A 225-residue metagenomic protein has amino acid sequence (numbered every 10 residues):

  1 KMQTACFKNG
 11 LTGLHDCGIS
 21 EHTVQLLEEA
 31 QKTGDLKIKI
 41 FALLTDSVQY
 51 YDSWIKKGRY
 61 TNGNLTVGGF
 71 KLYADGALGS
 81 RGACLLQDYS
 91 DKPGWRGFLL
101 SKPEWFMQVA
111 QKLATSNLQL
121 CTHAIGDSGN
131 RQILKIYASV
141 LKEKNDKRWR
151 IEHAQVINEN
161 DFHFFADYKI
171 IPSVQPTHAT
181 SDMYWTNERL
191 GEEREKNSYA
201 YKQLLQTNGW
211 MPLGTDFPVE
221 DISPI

Functional and structural regions predicted by a protein language model:
K1, A5-N9: Metal- or metallocofactor-binding catalytic centers and their adjacent structured scaffolds across diverse enzyme
K1, K57-R59, P93-G94, L141-N145: Short, glycine- and charge-enriched coil/turn segments that flank and shape catalytic ligand pockets
T12-G13: Short acidic/polar active-site loop segments enriched in Thr and Asp
D16, D75, D216: Acidic active-site catalytic centers that drive phospho-/nucleotidyl reactions and related ester hydrolyses
D16-C17, H153: Short His-Asn-centered micro-motif
S20-D127, R131, K135, F164-I171 (+1 more regions): Metal-coordinating catalytic core of metallo-dependent amide/deamination hydrolases
D46-D52, E152-E159: Active-site glycine- and acidic-residue-rich loops that bind and position anionic ligands or nucleotide-like cofactors
Q111-C121, S128-W149, H153, E159-H163 (+2 more regions): His/Asp/Glu-enriched, well-ordered alpha-helical/loop segment that forms or immediately abuts the divalent-metal
